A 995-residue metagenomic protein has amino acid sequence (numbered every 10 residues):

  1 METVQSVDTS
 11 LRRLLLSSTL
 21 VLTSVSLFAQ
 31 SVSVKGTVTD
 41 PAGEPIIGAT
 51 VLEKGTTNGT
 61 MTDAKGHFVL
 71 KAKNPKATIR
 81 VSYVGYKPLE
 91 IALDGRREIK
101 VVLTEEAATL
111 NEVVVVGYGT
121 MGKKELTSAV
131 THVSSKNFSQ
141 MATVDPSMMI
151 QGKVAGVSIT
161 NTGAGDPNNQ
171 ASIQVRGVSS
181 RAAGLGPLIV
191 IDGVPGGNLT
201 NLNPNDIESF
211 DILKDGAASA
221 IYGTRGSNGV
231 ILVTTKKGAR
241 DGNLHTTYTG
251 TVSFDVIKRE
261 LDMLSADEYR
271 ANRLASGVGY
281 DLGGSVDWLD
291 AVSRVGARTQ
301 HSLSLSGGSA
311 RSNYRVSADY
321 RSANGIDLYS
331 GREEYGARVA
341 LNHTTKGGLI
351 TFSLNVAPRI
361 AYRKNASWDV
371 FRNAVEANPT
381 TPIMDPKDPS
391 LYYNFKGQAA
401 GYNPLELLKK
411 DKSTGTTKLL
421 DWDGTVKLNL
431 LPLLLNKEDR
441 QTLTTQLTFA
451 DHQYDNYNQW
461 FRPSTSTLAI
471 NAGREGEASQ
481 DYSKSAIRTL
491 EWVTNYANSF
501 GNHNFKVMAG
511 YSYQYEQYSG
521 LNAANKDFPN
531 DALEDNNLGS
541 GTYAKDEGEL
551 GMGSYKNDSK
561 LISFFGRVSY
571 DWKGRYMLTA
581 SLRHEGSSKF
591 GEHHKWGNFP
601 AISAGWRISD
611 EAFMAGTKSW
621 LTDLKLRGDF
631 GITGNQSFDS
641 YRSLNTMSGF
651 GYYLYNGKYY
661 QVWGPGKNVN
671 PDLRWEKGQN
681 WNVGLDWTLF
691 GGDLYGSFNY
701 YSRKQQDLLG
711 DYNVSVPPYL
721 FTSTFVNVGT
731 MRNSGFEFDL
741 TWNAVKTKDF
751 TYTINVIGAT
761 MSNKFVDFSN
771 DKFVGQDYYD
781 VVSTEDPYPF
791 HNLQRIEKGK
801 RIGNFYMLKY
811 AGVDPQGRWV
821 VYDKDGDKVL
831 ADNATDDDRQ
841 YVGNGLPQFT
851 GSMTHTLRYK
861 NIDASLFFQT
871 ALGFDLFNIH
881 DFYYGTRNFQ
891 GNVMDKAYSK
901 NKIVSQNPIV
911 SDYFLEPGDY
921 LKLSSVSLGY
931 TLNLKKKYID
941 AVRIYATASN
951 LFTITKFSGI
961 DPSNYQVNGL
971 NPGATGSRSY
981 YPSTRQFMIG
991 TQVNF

Functional and structural regions predicted by a protein language model:
M1-R359, L391-F395, L405, D421-W422 (+7 more regions): Short, small/polar-rich motifs associated with maturation and membrane association, primarily at protein termini
F138, G186, G279, G296-T299 (+8 more regions): Extracellular/periplasmic, surface-exposed regions of secreted and cell-surface proteins
T247-G283, N522-A524, V726, N743-N844 (+2 more regions): Conserved small-residue
D262-S265, R462-S464, A524-F528, D771 (+2 more regions): Short Gly/aromatic-enriched secondary-structure transition segments
L289, F868-L951, P962-Y965: Extracytoplasmic gating/loop element in the C-terminal half of outer-membrane beta-barrel translocons and assembly
N844-L876: Glycine-rich, aromatic-lined ligand/substrate-binding cores of catalytic and carbohydrate-binding domains
